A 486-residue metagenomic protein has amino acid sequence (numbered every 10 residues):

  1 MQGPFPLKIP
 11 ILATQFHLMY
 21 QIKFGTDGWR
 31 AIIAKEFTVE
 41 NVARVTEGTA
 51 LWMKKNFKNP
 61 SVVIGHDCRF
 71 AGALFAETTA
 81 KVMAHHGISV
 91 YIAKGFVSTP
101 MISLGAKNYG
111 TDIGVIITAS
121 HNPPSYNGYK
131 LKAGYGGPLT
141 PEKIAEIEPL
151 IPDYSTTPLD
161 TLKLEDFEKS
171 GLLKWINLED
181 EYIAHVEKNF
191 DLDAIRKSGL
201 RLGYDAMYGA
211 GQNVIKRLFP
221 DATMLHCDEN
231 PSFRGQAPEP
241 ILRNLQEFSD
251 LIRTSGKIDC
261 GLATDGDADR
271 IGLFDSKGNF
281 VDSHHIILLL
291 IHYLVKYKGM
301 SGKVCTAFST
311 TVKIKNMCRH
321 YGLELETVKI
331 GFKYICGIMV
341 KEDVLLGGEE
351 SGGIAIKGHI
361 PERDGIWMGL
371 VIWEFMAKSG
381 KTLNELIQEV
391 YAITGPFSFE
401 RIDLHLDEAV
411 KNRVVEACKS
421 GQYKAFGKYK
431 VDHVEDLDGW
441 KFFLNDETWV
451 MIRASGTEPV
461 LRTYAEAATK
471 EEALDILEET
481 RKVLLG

Functional and structural regions predicted by a protein language model:
M1-L18: N-terminal amphipathic/basic-hydrophobic helices that include classical n-h-c signal peptides and signal-anchor
F16-H86, D112-I113, E168, L172-G199: An N-terminal, well-structured beta->alpha segment
M19, N127-G256: Gly/Ser/Thr-enriched, mixed-charge loops and adjacent short helices that form phosphate/oxyanion-binding elements
D27, I64, I102, V115 (+11 more regions): Buried hydrophobic positions in well-ordered alpha/beta secondary-structure cores of metabolic enzymes
L51, S61-N127, R217-F274: N-terminal small/polar loop signature for handling phosphorylated ligands or for N-terminal nucleophile
K94, P149-I183, S276-G348, A355-I356: Proline/glycine-rich low-complexity loops and linkers
V115, G128-I147, D269-K296, G348 (+1 more regions): Glycine-rich phosphate-binding loop of actin/hexokinase-like ATP-binding domains
I258-C260, M300-E466, K470-G486: Phosphate-binding and adjacent anionic-ligand microenvironments
